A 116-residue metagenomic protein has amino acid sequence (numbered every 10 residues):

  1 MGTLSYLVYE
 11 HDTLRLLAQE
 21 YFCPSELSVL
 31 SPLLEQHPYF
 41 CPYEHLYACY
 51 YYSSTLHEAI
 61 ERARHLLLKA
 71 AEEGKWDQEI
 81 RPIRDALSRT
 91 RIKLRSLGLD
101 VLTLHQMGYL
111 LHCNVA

Functional and structural regions predicted by a protein language model:
M1-Y9, A70-A116: DNA-binding patch around the recognition helix
G2-S31, A116: A structural micro-motif at secondary-structure boundaries
T13-L14, L30-L33, L46, H105 (+1 more regions): Generic low-polarity alpha-helical segments
Q19-L66: Short amphipathic alpha-helical recognition elements used for nucleic-acid or partner binding across transcription
